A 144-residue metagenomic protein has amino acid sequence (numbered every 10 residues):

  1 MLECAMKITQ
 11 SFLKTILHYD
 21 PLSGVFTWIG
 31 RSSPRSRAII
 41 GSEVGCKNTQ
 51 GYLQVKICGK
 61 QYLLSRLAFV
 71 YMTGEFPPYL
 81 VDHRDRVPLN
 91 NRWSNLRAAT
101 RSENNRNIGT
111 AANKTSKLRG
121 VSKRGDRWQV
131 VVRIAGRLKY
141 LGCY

Functional and structural regions predicted by a protein language model:
L2-L53, I57, Q61: Short helix-coil boundary/hinge micro-motifs
I16, S32, K56-G136: Short, cationic Gly/His-enriched loop motifs
N48, R66-V70, Y144: A short, sequence-level motif marking secondary-structure junctions
R137-Y144: A short, exposed loop/beta-hairpin motif centered on an aromatic-Gly-Thr core
